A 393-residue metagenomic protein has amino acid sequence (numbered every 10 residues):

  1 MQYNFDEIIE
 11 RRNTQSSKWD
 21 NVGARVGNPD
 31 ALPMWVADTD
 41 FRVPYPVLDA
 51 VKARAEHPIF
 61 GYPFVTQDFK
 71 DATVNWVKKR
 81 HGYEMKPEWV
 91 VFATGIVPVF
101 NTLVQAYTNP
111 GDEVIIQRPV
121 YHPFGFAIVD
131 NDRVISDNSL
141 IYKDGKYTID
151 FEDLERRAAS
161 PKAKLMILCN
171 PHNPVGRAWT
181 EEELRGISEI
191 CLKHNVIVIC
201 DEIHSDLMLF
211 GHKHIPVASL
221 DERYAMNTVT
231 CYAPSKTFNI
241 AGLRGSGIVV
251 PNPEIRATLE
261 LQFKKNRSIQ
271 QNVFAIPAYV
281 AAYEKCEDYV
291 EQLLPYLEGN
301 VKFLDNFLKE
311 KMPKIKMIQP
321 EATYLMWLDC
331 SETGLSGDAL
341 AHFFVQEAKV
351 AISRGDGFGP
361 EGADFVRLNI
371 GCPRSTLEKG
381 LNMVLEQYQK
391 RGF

Functional and structural regions predicted by a protein language model:
Q2-G95, T102, A282-E284, R391-F393: N-terminal small-domain helix-loop-helix segment of the aminotransferase-like
F60-E189, D206-L207, H214-S219, R223: Conserved core of the PLP fold type I
N131, P161, K193-H194, Y224 (+2 more regions): Helix C-cap/helix->beta junction micro-motif
L220-T258: Active-site PLP attachment segment
Y224, F343-I352, F358-F393: PLP-dependent enzyme catalytic core of the Aspartate aminotransferase-like
A257-F263, A282-D305: Structural signature of PLP-dependent enzymes
V280, Y296-D305, M317-C330: Conserved glycine-rich beta-strand-loop-beta hairpin in the small C-terminal domain of fold type I
